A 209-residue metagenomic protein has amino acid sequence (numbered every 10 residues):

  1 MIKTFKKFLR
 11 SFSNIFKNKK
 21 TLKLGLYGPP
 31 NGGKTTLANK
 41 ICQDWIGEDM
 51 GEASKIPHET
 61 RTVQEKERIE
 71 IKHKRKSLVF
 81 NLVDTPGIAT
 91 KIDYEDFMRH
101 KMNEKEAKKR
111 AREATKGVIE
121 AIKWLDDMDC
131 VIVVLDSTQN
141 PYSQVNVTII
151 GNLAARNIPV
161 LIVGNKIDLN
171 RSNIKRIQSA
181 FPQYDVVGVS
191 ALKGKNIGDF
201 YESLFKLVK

Functional and structural regions predicted by a protein language model:
M1-F16, K20-G25, Q139, S143 (+5 more regions): Conserved P-loop NTPase architecture
M1-H100: Conserved G1/Walker A P-loop phosphate-binding module
Y27-P30, L135, V189: Surface-exposed loop and edge beta-strand positions of immunoglobulin-like domains
D44, I88, R156, Q183 (+1 more regions): Conserved, well-folded catalytic cores of nucleic-acid-processing and energy-transducing macromolecular machines
E59, G87-A89, T138-N140, K166-N170 (+1 more regions): Conserved nucleotide-binding/hydrolysis micro-motifs of P-loop NTPases
D96-R110: A solvent-exposed, charged loop/short amphipathic helix patch at secondary-structure junctions
K109-Y184: Conserved C-terminal guanine-recognition region of P-loop GTPase G domains, centered on the G4
K166-K209: Canonical P-loop GTPase G-domain recognition
